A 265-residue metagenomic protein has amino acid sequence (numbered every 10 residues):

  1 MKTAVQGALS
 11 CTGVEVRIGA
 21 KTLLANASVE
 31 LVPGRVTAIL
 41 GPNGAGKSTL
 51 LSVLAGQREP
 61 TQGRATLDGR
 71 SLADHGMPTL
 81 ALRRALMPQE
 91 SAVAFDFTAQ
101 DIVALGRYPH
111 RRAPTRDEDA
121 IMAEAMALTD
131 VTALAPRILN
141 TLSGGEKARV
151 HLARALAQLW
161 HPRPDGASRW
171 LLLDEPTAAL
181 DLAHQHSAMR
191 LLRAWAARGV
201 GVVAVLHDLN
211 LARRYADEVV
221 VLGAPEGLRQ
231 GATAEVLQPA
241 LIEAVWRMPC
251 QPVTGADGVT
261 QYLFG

Functional and structural regions predicted by a protein language model:
L9-C11, L24-N26: Conserved structural motif at the start of ABC-family nucleotide-binding domains
L40-P42: The feature captures the beta-strand-to-loop junction immediately N-terminal to the Walker
A55: Helix-to-loop junction immediately C-terminal to a conserved catalytic motif
G63-S71: Conserved ABC transporter NBD signature motif
S71-A85, F95, R112-A113: ABC ATPase NBD coupling module
D117-L134: Conserved ABC ATPase "signature" region
V219-A234: H-loop (His-switch) and adjacent beta-strand-loop-beta switch element of ABC-type ATPase nucleotide-binding domains
Q238-P239, E243-G265: ABC ATPase nucleotide-binding domains
